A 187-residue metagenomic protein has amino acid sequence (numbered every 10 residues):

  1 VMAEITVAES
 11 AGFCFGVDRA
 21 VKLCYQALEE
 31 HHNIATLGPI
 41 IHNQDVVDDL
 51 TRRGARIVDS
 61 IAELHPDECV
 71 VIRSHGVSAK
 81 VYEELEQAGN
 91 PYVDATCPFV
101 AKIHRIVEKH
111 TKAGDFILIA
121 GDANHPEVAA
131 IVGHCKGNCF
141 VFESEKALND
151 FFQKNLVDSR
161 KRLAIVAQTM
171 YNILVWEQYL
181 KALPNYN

Functional and structural regions predicted by a protein language model:
M2-N187: The feature marks the mature, well-folded catalytic cores of soluble enzymes
